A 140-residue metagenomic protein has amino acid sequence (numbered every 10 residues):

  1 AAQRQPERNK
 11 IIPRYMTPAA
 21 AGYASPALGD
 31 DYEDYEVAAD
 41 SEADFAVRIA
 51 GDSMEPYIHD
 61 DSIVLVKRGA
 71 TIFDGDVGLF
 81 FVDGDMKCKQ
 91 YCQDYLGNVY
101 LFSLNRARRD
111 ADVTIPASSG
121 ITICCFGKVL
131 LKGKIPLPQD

Functional and structural regions predicted by a protein language model:
A1-D60, Q93, S119-C124, L130-D140: Short, positionally conserved secondary-structure boundary motifs
A24, V37-P116: Feature for secretory/organellar precursors and membrane-associated catalytic proteins
